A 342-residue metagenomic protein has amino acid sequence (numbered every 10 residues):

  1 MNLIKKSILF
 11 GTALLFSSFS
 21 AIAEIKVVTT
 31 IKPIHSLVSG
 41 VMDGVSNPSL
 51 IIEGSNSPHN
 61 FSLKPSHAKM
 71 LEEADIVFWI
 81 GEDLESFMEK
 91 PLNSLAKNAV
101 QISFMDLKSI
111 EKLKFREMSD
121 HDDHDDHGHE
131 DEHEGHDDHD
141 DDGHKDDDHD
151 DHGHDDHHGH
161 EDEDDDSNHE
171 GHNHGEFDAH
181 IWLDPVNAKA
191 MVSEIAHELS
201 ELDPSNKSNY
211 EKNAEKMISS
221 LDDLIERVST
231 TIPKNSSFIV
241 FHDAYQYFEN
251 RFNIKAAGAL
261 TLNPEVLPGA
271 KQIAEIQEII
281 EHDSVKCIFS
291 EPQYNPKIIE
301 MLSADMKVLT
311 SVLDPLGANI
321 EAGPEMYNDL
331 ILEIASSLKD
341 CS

Functional and structural regions predicted by a protein language model:
M1-I8: Bacterial N-terminal signal peptides that target proteins for export
L3, A23-S342: Extracytoplasmic metal-acquisition and chelation regions
I8-L9, D148: Intrinsically disordered, low-complexity repeat segments enriched in small/polar residues
L9-F16: Hydrophobic helical h-region of N-terminal Sec-dependent signal peptides in bacterial secretory/periplasmic proteins
S17-I22: N-terminal signal peptide c-region/cleavage motif recognized by signal peptidases
